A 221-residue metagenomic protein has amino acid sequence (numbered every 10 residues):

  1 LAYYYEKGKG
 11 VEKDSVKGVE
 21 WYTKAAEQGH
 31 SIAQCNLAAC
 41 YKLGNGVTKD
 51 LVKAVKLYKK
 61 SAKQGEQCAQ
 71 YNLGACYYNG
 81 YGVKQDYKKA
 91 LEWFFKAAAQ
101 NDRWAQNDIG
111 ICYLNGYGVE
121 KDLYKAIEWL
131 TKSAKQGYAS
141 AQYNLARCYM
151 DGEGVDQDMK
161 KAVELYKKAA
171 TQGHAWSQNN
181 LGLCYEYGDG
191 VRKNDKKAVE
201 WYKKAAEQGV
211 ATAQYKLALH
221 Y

Functional and structural regions predicted by a protein language model:
A2-K7, N36-L43, N72-N79, D108-N115 (+3 more regions): Hydrophobic face of amphipathic alpha-helices that form TPR/SEL1-like repeat modules and related alpha-solenoid
K7-K9, D14, E27-S31, L43-N45 (+15 more regions): Short helix-capping/linker turns of helical repeat alpha-solenoids
Y22, N36, Y71-A75, K89 (+3 more regions): Short, conserved structural micro-motifs that define repeat-unit consensus positions and nucleotide-binding loops
K24-A25, K60-S61, K96-A97, K132-S133 (+2 more regions): Canonical positions in the second alpha-helix
